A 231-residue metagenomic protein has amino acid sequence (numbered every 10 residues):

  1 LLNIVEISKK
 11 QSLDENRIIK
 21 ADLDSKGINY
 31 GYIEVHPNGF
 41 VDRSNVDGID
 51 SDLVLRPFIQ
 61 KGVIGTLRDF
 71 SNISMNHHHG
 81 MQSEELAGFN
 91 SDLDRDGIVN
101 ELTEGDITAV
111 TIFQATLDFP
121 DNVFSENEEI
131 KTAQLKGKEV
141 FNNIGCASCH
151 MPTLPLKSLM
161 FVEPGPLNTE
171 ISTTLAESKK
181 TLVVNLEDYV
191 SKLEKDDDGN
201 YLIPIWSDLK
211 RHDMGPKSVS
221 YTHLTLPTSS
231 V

Functional and structural regions predicted by a protein language model:
L1-L224, S229-V231: Periplasmic c-type cytochrome electron-transfer domains
